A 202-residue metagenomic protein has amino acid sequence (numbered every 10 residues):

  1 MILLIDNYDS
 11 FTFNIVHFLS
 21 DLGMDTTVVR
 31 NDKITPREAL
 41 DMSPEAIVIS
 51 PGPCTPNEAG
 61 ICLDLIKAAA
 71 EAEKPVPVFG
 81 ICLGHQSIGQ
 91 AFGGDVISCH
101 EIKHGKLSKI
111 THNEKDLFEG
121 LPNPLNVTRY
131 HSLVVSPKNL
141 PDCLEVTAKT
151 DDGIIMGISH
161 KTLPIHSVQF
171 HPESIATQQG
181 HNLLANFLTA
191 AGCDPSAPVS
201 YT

Functional and structural regions predicted by a protein language model:
M1-L3: Extreme N-terminal starter segment of soluble prokaryotic enzymes
V16-D25: Two-component/phosphorelay signaling modules centered on CheY-like receiver
D25-N31: Short hydrophobic/Thr-rich beta-strand motif most characteristic of the beta2 strand and flanking loop of CheY-like
T35-S43: Short amphipathic alpha-helix with an adjacent loop that forms part of the alpha/beta core around
S43-G120, P124, L184: Cysteine-nucleophile active-site neighborhood
D116-T162: Catalytic beta-strand/loop cores that center a nucleophilic Ser/Cys/Thr and support acyl-enzyme chemistry
C143, D151-P195: A glycine-centered loop/beta-turn motif at secondary-structure junctions
T202: Conserved small/polar residues in nucleotide/adenosyl-binding loops
